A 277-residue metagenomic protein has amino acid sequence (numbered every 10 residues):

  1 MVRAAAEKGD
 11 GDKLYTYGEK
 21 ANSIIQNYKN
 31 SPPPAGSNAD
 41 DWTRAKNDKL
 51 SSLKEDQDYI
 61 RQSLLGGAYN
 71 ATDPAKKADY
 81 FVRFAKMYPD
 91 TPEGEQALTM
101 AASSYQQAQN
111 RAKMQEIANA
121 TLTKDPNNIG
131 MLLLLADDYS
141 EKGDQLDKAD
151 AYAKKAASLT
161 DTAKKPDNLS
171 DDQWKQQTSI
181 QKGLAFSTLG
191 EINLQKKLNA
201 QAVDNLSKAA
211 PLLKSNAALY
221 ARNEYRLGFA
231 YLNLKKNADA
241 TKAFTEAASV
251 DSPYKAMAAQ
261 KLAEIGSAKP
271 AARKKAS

Functional and structural regions predicted by a protein language model:
R3, Y69, S103, D137-D138 (+4 more regions): Residue-level recognition of tetratricopeptide repeat
A6-K29, S140, D150-D161, S207 (+3 more regions): TPR/TPR-like (Sel1-like) alpha-helical repeat modules
K8, A71, A108, K142-G143 (+3 more regions): Structural motif corresponding to the intra-repeat A-B loop/turn of tetratricopeptide repeats
I24-D40, S51-E55, M87-E95, T123-N128 (+4 more regions): Short solvent-exposed coil/turn linkers within tandem alpha-helical repeat scaffolds
N47, S51-Y59, D79, S179 (+3 more regions): Terminal, low-structured helical/coil segments at or just beyond the last alpha-helical repeat
Q62-G66, M100, L134, Q181 (+3 more regions): "A position-specific structural signal for the A-helix of alpha-solenoid helical repeats
T99, S103, L146, A151-A221: Alpha-helical adaptor scaffolds
